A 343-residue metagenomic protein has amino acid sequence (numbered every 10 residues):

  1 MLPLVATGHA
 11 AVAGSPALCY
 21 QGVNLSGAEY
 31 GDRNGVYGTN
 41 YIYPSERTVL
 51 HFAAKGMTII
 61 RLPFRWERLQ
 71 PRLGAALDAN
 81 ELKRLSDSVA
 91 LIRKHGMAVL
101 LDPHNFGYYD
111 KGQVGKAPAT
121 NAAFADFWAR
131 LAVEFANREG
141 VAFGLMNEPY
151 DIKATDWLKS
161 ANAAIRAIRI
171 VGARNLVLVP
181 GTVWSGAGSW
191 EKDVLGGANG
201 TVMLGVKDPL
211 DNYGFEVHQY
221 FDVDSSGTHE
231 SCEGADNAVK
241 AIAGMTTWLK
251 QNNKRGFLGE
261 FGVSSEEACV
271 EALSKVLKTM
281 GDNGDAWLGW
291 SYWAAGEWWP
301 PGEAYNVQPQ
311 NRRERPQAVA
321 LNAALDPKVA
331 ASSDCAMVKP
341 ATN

Functional and structural regions predicted by a protein language model:
M1-A6: Bacterial N-terminal signal peptides
G8-A13: Boundary at the C-terminal end of the N-terminal hydrophobic targeting segment
S15-G200, D211, W287-L288: Active-site mouth of glycoside hydrolases
S26-G27, G181, H218-Q219, A294-G296: Residues at the C-termini of beta-strands that transition into short coil/loop
Y41-I42, D126, V133, N137-A142 (+2 more regions): Extracellular glycoside hydrolase catalytic/binding regions
L62, G259, W293: The conserved SAM/SAH-binding core of class I Rossmann-like methyltransferase domains, concentrating on the hydrophobic
R72-G74, G112-G115, C269-A272, G302-Y305: Short secondary-structure transition/capping segments
K275-N343: Extended, alpha-helix-rich binding/interface surfaces that flank or overlap catalytic cores and mediate recognition
